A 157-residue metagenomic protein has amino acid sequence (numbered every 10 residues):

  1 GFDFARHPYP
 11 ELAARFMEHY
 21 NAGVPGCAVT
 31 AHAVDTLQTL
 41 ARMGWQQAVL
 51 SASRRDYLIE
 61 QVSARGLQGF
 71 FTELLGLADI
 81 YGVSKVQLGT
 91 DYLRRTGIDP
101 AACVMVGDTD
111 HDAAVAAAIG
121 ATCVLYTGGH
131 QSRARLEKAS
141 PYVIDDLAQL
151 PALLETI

Functional and structural regions predicted by a protein language model:
G1-R6, Q61, Y92-L93: Helix-loop "lid/cap" segments that line or gate small-molecule binding pockets
R6-P8, G69-E73, P100-V104: Short acidic capping loops at alpha-helix termini that bridge into adjacent secondary structure
P10, E18-V49, R55-V62, V86: Short, acidic loop-to-helix structural element flanking the phosphoryl-transfer center in phosphate-processing enzymes
P10, Q68-V83: A short, structured active-site edge motif that brings together acidic residues
H32, Y57-E60, V115, R135 (+1 more regions): Phosphate- and divalent-cation-binding pockets in alpha/beta enzyme and binding domains that engage nucleotide-derived
S63-R65, L77-A78, V86-Y92: Anionic-ligand binding region
K85-A114: Conserved Lys-Pro-Asp/Glu-containing loop-to-beta segment of HAD-superfamily phosphomonoesterases, centered on
V104-V143: Acidic, Mg2+-coordinating phosphoryl-transfer loop and its flanking beta/alpha structural elements, shared across
